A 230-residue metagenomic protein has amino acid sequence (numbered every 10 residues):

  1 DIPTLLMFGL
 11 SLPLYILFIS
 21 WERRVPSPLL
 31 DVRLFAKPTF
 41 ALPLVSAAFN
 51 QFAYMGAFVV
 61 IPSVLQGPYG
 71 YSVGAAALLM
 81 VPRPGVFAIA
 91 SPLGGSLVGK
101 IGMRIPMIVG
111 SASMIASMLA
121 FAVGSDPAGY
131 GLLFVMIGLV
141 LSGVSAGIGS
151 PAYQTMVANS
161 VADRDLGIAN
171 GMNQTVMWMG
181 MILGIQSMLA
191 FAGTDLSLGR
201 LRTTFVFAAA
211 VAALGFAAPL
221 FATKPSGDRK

Functional and structural regions predicted by a protein language model:
I2-L10, L14, S27-G227: 12-transmembrane solute porter fold
I19-R24: Structural signal for the C-terminal ends of transmembrane alpha-helices and the immediately following loop
